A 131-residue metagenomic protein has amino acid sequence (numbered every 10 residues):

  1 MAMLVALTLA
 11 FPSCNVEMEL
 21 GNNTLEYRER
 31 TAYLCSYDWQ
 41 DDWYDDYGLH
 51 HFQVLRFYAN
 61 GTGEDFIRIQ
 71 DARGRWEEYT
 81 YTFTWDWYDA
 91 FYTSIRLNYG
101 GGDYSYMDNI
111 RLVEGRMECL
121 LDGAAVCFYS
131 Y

Functional and structural regions predicted by a protein language model:
M1-L4: Sec-dependent signal peptide recognition, specifically the positively charged N-region followed immediately by
L9-S13: C-terminal motif of bacterial Sec signal peptides marking the signal peptidase cleavage site
N15-T82, D89-Y131: Lipid interaction determinants
